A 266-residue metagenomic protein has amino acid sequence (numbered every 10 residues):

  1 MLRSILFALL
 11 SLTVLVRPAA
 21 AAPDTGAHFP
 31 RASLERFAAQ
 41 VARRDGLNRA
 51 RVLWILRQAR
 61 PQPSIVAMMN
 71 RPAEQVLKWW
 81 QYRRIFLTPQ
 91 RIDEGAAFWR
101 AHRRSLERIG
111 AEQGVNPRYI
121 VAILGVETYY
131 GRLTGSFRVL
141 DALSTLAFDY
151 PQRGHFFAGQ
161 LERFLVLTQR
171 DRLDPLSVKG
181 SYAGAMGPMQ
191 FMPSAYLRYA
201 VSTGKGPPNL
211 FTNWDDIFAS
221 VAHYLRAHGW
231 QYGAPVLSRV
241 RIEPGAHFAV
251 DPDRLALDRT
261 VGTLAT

Functional and structural regions predicted by a protein language model:
M1-A158, R163-K179, G184, S194-T266: Cell-wall glycan-active module
Q190: Functionally critical loop-and-helix segments that line ligand-binding/catalytic clefts of soluble enzyme domains
